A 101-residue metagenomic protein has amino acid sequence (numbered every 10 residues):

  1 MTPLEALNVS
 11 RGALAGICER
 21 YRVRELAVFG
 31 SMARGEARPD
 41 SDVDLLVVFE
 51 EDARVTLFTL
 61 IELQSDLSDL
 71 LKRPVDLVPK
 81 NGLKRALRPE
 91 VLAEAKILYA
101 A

Functional and structural regions predicted by a protein language model:
M1-E25, A33-P39, E50-A101: Catalytic core of pol beta-like nucleotidyltransferases
V28, V43-L45: A structural signal for short, well-ordered beta-strand segments
